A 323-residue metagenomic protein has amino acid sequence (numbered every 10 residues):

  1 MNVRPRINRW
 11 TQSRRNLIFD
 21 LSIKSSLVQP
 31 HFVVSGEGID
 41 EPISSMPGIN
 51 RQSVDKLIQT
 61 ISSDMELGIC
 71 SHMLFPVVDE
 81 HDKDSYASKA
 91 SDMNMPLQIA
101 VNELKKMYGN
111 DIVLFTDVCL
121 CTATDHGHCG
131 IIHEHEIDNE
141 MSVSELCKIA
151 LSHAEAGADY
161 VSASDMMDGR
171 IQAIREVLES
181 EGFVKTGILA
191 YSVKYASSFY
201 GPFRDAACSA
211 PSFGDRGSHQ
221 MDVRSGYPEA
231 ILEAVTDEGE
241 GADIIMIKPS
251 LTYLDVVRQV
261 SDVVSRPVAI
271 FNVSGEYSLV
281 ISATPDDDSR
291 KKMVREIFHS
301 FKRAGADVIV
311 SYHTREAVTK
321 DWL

Functional and structural regions predicted by a protein language model:
M1-F19: N-terminal amphipathic/basic leader segments beginning at the initiator methionine
N2, I23-Q29, V34-L323: Alpha/beta enzyme core
